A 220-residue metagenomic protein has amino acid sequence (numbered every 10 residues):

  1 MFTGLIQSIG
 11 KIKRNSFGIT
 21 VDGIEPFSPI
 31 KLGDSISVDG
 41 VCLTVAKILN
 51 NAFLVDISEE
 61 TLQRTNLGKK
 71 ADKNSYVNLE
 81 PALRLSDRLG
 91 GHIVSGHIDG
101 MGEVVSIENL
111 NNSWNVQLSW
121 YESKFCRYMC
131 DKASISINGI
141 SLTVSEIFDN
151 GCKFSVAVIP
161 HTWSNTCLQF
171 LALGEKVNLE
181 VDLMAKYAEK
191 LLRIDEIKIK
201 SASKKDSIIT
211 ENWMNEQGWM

Functional and structural regions predicted by a protein language model:
M1-M220: Conserved loop->alpha-helix
